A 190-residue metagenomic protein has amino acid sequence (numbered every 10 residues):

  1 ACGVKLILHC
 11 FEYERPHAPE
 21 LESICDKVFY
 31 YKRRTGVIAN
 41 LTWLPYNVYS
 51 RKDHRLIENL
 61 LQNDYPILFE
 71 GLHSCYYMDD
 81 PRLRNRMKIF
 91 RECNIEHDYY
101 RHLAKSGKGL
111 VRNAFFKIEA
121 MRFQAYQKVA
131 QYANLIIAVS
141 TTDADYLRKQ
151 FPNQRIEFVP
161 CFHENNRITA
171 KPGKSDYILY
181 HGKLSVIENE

Functional and structural regions predicted by a protein language model:
K5-L44: N-terminal strand-loop element at the rim of the active site of nucleotide-sugar-dependent glycosyltransferases
F11, F69-G71, C93, A138-S140 (+1 more regions): Replace "coordinates the UDP/GDP/TDP-sugar" with "coordinates nucleotide-activated sugar donors
V28-L56, K108-F115: A short, charged, and often flexible helix/loop element on the N-terminal side of the glycosyltransferase catalytic
I57-L61, E96, V111-I136: Membrane-proximal helix-turn-helix segments that form the acceptor-binding/catalytic region of lipid-linked
E58-Y76, M87-I89: Short N-terminal targeting/anchoring amphipathic segment
I67, L83-S106: Active-site proximal beta-strand in glycosyltransferases
R82-N85, K128-H163: Helix-loop-beta element that forms the nucleotide-linked donor phosphate-binding surface in glycosyltransferases
F158-E190: Conserved catalytic-core segment of nucleotide-activated headgroup transferases in glycan assembly
